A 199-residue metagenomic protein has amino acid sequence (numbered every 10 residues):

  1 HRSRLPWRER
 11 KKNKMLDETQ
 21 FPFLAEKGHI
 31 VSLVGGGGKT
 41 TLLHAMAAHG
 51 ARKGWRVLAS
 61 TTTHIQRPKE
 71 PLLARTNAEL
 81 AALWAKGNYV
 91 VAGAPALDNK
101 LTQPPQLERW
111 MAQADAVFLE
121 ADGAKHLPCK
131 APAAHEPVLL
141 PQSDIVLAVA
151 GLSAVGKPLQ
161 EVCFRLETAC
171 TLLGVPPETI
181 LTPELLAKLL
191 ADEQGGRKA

Functional and structural regions predicted by a protein language model:
K11-N13: Polybasic, lysine-rich low-complexity intrinsically disordered segments
L16-K53: Walker A (P-loop) phosphate-binding motif
G28, G54, K86-G87, A114 (+1 more regions): Short, well-ordered alpha-helix to beta-strand connector turns
L33, V57-T61, V91-A94, V117-A121 (+2 more regions): General beta-strand structural signal in soluble alpha/beta enzymes
A47-L97: N-terminal phosphate/diphosphate-binding loop that engages ATP/GTP or pyrophosphate donors across diverse enzyme folds
W55-R56, I65-Q66, D115, D144-I145 (+1 more regions): N-terminal loops that bind phosphate or other acidic moieties and the adjacent beta-alpha structural core
D98-M111, D122-A199: Conserved catalytic-core segment of NTP-binding enzymes
